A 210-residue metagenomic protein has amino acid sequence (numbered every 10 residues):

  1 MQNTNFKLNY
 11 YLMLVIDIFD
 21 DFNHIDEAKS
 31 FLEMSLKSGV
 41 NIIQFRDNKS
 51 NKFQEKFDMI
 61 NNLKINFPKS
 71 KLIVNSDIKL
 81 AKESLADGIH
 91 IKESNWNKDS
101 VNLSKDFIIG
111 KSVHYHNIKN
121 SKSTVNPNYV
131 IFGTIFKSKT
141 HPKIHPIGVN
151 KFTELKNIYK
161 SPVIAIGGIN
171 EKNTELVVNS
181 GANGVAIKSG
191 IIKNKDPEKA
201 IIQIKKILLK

Functional and structural regions predicted by a protein language model:
M1-Y129, I144, E154, I158-V163 (+2 more regions): Conserved N-terminal beta1-alpha1 strand-loop-helix module at the mouth
G133: Flexible, gly/ser-rich surface segments that form the specificity/activation loops bordering the active-site cleft
F136-P142: A short acidic, helix-capping loop that chelates divalent metal ions and anchors anionic groups
K151: Conserved cofactor-binding/catalytic machinery of classical short-chain dehydrogenase/reductase
N183: Short, glycine/charged-rich "phosphate-handling" switch motifs in NTP-dependent and phosphotransfer domains
